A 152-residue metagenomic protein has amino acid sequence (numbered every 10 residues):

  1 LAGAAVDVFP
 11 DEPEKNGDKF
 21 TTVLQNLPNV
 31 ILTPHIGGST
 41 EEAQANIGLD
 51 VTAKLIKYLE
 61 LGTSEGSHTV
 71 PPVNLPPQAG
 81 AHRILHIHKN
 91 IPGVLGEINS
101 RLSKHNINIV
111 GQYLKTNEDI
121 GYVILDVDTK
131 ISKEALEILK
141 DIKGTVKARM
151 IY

Functional and structural regions predicted by a protein language model:
L1-N74, Y122, Y152: Rossmann-like dinucleotide-binding domain for NAD(H)/NADP(H)
E65-Y152: A conserved regulatory-domain signal marking ACT and ACT-like small-molecule sensing domains and adjacent regulatory
